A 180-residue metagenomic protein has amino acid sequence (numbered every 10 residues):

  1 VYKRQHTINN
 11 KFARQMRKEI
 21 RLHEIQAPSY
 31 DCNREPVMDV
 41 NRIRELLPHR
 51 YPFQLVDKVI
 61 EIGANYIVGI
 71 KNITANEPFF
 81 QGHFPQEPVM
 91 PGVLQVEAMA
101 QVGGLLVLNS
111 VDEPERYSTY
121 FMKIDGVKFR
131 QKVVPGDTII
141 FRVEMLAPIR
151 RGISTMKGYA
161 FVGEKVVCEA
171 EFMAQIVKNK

Functional and structural regions predicted by a protein language model:
K3-I25, S29-D31, E35-P36, P48 (+3 more regions): HotDog/MaoC-like acyl-thioester-processing domains
E35-V37, G103-R142, V167, A174: Hydrophobic beta-strand-centered segment that forms part of the acyl-chain substrate-binding groove
M38-R50, R116: Short aromatic-glycine motifs in intrinsically disordered, low-complexity regions
Y51-M90: Catalytic strand-loop segment that frames the active site of acyl-thioester-processing enzymes
F53-L55, I139, S154: Hydrophobic core residues within well-ordered beta-strands of beta-rich domains
V56-D57, I124, T155, E169: Hydrophobic residues on conserved beta-strands that form the core of alpha/beta folds
V59, M90-P114: Active-site helix/loop of acyl-thioester processing domains in fatty-acid/polyketide metabolism, spanning hotdog-fold
